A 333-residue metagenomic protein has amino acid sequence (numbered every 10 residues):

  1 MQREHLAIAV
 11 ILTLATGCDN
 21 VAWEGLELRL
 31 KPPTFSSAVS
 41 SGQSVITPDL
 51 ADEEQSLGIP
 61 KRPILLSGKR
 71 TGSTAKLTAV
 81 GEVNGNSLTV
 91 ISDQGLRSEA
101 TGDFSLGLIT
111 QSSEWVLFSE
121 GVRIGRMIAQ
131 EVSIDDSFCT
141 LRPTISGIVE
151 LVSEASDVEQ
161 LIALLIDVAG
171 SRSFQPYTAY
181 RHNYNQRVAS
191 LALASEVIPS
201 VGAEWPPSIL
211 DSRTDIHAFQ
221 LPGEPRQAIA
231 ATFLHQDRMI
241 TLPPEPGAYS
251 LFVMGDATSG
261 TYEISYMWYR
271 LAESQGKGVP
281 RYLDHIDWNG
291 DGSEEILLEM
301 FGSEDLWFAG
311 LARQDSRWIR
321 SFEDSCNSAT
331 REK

Functional and structural regions predicted by a protein language model:
A7-A15: Bacterial N-terminal signal peptides
D19-V21: Bacterial signal peptide processing site
R70-S190: Solvent-exposed N-terminal domain segments of exported/luminal and surface proteins
P199-I216, R270-Y282, N327-K333: Repeat-based blade/solenoid architectures
R213-Q227, P280-W288: Beta-propeller blade termini
P222-L234, G290-M300: Acidic/hydrophobic-patterned starts of short beta strands in beta-sheet-rich repeat architectures
M239-V253, E304-G310: Structural motif
V253-E273, A312-R320: Surface-exposed loop/turn elements that mediate protein-protein interactions on large endomembrane-trafficking
